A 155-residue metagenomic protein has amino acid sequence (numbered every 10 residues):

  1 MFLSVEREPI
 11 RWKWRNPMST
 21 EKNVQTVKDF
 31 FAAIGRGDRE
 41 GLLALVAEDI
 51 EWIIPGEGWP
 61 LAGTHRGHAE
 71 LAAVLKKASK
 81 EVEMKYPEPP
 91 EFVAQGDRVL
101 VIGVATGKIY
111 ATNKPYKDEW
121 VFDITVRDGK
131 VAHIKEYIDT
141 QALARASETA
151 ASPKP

Functional and structural regions predicted by a protein language model:
F2-E48, E148-P155: Short, low-complexity N-terminal intrinsically disordered segments enriched in polar/charged residues
V27-F30, G41-L43, I50, L71 (+3 more regions): Hydrophobic pocket/interface hotspot
V46-A47, A105-G107, F122, I138: Short beta-strand segments enriched in hydrophobic/aromatic residues within well-folded beta-rich domains
A47-G96: A solvent-exposed, acidic/Ser-Thr-rich amphipathic alpha-helical stretch
P87-F92, G107, E119-T125: Hydrophobic/aromatic beta-strand elements that line small-molecule binding cavities or substrate pockets in beta-rich
G96-A105: A short hydrophobic beta-strand element
E119-R145: Short beta-strand edge/turn micro-motifs at domain boundaries
